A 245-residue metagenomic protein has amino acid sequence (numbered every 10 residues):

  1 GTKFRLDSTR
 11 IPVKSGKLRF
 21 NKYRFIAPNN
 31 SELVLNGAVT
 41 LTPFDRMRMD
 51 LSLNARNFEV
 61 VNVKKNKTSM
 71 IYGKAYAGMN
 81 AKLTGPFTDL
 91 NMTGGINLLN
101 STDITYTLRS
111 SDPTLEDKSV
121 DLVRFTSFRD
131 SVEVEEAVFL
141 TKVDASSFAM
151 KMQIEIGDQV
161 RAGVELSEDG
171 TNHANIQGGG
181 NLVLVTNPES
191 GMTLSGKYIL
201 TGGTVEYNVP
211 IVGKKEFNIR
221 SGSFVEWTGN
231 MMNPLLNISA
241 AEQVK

Functional and structural regions predicted by a protein language model:
T2-K245: Strand-loop-strand
